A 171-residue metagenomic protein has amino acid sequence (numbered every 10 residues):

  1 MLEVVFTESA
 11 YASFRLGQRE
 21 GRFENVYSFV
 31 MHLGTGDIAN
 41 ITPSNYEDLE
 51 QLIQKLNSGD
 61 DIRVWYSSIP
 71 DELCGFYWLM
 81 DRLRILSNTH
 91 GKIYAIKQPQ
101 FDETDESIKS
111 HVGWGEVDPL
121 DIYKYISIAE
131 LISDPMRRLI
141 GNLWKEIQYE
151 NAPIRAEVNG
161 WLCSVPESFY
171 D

Functional and structural regions predicted by a protein language model:
M1, E24, S58-D61, G91: Short coil/turn segments at beta-strand junctions that form active-site/ligand-binding loops
M1-S44: A structured, charge-rich N-terminal accessory region that forms the first stable segment of a protein and links
V4, D60-D71: Acidic beta-strand-to-loop metal/phosphate-binding motif
A12-G17, I38, E72-M80, T104-I108: A short acidic (Asp/Glu
F23, W78-I93: A short alpha->loop->secondary-structure connector
S28-M31, S87-S107: Conserved beta-strand -> loop -> alpha-helix junction used to position metal-binding or nucleic-acid-contacting
I41-Q54: Glycine-rich, highly charged phosphate/nucleotide-binding loops
I108-D171: A conserved mid-domain beta-alpha-beta active-site/ligand-binding segment of alpha/beta enzyme cores
